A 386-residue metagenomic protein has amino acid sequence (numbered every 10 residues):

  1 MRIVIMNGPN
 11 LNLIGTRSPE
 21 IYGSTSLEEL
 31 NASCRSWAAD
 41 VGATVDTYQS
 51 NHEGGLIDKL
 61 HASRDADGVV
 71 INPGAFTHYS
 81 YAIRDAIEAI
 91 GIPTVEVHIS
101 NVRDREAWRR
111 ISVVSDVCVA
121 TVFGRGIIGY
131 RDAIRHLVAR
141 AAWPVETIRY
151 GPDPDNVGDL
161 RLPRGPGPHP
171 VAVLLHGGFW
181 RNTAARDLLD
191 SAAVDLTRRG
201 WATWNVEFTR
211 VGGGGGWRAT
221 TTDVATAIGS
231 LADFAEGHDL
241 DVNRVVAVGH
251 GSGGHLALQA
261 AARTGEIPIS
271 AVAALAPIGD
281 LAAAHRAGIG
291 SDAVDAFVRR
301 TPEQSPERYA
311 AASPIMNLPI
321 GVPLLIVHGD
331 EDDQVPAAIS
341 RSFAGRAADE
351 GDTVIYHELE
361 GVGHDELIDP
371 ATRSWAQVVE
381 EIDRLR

Functional and structural regions predicted by a protein language model:
A139-P166: N-terminal cap/lid segment of alpha/beta-hydrolase-fold proteins
R161, R341-R386: C-terminal catalytic histidine-bearing segment of alpha/beta-hydrolase fold enzymes
R164-D195: Short, surface-exposed "cap/lid" segments of acyl-processing enzymes
T183-A193, W204-N243: Catalytic nucleophile-loop/oxyanion-hole region of alpha/beta-hydrolase and closely related hydrolase-like folds
G249-Q259: Glycine-rich nucleophile elbow surrounding the catalytic serine of serine-hydrolase chemistry
Q259-S305: Hydrolase active-site cap/lid region
I326-H328, D332: Short beta-strand/loop motif that positions the catalytic acidic residue of the alpha/beta-hydrolase fold
D333-S342: Conserved alpha/beta-hydrolase "acid-adjacent" motif
